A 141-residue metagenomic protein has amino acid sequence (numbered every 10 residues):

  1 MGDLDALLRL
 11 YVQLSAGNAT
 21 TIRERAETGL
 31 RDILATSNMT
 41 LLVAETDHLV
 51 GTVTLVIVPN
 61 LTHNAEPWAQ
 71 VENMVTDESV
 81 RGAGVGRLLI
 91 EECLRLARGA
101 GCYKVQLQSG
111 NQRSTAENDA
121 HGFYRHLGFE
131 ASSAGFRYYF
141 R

Functional and structural regions predicted by a protein language model:
M1-L7: A short beta-loop-alpha structural element at the N-terminal edge of CoA-dependent acyl/N-acetyltransferase catalytic
L8-R31: Conserved GNAT-fold acetyl-CoA-binding loop/helix
R31-V43, Q70: A short helix-loop-beta-strand connector motif used in the catalytic cores of GNAT acetyltransferases and, in some
V43, H48-I57, Q70, V75: Conserved beta-strand in the GNAT
N60-V71, R81, S132: A conserved beta-turn-beta hairpin within the catalytic core of GNAT-like acetyltransferases that forms part
V71, V105-S109: Conserved hydrophobic beta-strand within the GNAT/NAT acetyltransferase core sheet that lines the active-site cleft
N73-T76, G82-R95, G122, H126: Conserved acetyl-CoA-binding loop-helix of GNAT-fold acetyltransferases
R87, G99, Y103, N111-F140: Conserved active-site alpha-helix within GNAT-family acetyltransferase domains
